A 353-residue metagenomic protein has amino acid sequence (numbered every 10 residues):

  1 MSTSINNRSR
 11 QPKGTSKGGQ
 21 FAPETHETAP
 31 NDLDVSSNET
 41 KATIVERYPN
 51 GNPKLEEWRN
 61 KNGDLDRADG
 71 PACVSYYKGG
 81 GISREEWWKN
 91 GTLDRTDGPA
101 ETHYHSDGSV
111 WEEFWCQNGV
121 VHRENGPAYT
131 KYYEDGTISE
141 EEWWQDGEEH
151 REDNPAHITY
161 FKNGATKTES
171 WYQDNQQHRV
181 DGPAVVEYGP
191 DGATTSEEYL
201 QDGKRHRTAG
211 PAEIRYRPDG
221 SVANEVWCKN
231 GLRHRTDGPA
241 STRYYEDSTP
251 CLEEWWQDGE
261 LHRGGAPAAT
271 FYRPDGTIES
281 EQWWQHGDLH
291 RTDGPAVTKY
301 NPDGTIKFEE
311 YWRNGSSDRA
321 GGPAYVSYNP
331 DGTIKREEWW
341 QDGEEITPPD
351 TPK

Functional and structural regions predicted by a protein language model:
S2-V35: Arg/Lys-rich, low-complexity, intrinsically disordered N-terminal tails that contact nucleic acids
H26-K353: Glycine/tyrosine- and acidic-biased, solvent-exposed loop/turn segments at the edges of beta-strands
